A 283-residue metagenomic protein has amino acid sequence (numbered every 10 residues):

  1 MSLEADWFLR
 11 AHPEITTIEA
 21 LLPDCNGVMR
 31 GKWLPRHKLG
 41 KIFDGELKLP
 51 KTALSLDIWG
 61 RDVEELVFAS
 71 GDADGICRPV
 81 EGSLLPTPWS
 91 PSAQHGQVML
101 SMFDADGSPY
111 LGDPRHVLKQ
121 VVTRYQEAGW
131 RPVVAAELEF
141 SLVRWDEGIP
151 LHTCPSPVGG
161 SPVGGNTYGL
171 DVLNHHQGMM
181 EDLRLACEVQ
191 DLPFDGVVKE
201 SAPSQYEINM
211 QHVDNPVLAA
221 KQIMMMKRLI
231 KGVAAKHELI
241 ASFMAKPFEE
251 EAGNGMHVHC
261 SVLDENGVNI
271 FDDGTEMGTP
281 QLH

Functional and structural regions predicted by a protein language model:
M1, M29, M99-M102, M179-M180 (+6 more regions): Detector for methionine-enriched segments
M1-G196, L218-Q222: ATP/Mg2+-dependent ligation/transfer catalytic cores
E139-T153, K199-Q211, M244-G267: Histidine-centered divalent-metal-coordination microenvironment in nucleic-acid enzymes
L183, C187-Q205, A241, F248: Active-site cores enriched in adjacent His and Asp/Glu residues with nearby glycine-rich loops that coordinate divalent
N209, D214-A219: Terminal, regulation- and interaction-focused segments at domain boundaries
L218, I223-H283: Glycine-rich anion/phosphate-binding loop at the beta-strand->alpha-helix junction
